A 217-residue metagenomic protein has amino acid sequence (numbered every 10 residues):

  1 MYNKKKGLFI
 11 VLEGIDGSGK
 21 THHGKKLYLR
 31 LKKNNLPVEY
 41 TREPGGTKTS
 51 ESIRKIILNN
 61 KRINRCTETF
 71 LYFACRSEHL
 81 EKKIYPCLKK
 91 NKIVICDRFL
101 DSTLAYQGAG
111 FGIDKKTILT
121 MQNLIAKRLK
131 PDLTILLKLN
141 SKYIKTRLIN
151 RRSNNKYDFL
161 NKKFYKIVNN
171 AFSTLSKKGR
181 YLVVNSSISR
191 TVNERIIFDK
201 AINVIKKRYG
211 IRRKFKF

Functional and structural regions predicted by a protein language model:
Y2-K4, Y28, K142-F217: NTP-dependent small-molecule kinase module
I10-L12: Hydrophobic anchor at the beta1->P-loop junction of P-loop NTPases
G17: Walker A (P-loop) phosphate-binding loop of P-loop NTPases
K20: Conserved lysine of the Walker
H23: Hydrophobic positions on the alpha1 helix immediately C-terminal to the Walker A/P-loop
N34-A126: ATP-dependent small-molecule kinase phosphotransfer cores that center on conserved nucleotide phosphate-binding segments
L36, L129-L133, K178-Y181: Short glycine-/polar-rich loops that comprise or flank the Walker A/P-loop and associated switch/sensor motifs
R98, S102-N170: A glycine- and Lys/Arg-enriched "phosphate-lid" helix/loop adjacent to the NTP-binding pocket of small-molecule kinases
